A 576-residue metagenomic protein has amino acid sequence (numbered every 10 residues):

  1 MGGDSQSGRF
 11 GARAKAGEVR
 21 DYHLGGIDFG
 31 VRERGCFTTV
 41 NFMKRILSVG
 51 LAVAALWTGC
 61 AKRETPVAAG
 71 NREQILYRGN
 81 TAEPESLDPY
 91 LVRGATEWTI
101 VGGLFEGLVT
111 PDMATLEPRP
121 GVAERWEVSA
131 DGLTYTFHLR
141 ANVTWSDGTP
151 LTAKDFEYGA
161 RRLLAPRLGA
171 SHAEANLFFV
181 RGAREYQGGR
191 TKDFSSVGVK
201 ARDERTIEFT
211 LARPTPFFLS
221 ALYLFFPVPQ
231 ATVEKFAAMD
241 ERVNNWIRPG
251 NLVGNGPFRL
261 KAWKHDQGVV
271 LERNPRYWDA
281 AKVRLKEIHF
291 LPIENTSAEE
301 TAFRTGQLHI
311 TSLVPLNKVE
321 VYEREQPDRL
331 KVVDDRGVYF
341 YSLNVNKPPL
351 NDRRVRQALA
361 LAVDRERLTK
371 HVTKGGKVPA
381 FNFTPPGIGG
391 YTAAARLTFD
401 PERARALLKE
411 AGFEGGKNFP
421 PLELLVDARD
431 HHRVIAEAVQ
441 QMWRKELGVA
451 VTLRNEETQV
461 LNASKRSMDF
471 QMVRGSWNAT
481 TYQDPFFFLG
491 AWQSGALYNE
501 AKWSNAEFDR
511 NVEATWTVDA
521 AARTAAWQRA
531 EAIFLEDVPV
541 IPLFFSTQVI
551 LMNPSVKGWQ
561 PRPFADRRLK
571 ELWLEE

Functional and structural regions predicted by a protein language model:
A61-E64, G390, A406, V449-R466 (+2 more regions): Extracytoplasmic/peripheral linker and loop segments enriched in polar/acidic and small residues with frequent Thr/Pro
R63, H265, K409-A479, Q548: Ligand/substrate-recognition segments at binding pockets and active sites
G79-D131, N251-N255: N-terminal lobe/hinge region of extracytoplasmic solute-binding protein
E117, E124-A175, E208, E299-A302 (+1 more regions): Aromatic- and charge-enriched surface segment that lines or borders ligand/interaction sites
A183, F194, K200, E204-R205 (+5 more regions): Gly/Pro-rich hinge or "lid" segments in bacterial periplasmic/extracellular proteins
K261-E272, H289-K347, E366, K370: Extracellular/periplasmic solute-recognition and catalytic clefts
E272-R273, L350-Q441, K445, R529: Append "and occasionally in soluble cytosolic enzymes with long acidic Gly/Pro-rich linkers
I550-E576: Long beta-strand-rich cores associated with HINT superfamily self-processing modules
